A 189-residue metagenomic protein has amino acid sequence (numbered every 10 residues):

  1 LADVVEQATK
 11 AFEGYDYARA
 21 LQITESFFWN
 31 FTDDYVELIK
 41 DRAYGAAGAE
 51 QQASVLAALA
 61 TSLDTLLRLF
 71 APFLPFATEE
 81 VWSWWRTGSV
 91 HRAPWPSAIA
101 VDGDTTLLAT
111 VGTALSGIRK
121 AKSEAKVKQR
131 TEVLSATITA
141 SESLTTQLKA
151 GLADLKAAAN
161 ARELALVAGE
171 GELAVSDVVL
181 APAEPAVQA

Functional and structural regions predicted by a protein language model:
L1-A189: Feature 926 captures the class I aminoacyl-tRNA synthetase adenylation module centered on the KMSKS loop
